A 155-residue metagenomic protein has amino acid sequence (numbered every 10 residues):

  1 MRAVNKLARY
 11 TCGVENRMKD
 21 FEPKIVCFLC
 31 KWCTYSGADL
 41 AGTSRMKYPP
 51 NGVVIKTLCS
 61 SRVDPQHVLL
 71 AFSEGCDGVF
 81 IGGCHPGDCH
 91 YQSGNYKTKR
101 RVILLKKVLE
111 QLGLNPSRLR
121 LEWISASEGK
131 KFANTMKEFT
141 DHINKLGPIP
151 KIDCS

Functional and structural regions predicted by a protein language model:
R2-S155: Iron-sulfur-associated redox domains of electron-transfer enzymes in respiratory and anaerobic energy metabolism
